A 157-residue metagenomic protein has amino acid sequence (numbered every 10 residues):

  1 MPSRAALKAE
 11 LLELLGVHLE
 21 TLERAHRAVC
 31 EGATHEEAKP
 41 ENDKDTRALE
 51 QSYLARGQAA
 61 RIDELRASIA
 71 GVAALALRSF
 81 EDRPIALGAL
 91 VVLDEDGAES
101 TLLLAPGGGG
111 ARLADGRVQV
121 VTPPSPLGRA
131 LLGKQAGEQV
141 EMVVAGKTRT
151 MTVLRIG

Functional and structural regions predicted by a protein language model:
M1-S68: Helix-rich terminal scaffold detector
R66-A67, G71-I85: Helix-adjacent hinge/juxtasegments
S79-K147, M151: Non-DNA-binding regulatory cores of transcription-related proteins, predominantly C-terminal effector-binding
V153-G157: Short hydrophobic/aromatic patches at helix-to-coil boundaries
